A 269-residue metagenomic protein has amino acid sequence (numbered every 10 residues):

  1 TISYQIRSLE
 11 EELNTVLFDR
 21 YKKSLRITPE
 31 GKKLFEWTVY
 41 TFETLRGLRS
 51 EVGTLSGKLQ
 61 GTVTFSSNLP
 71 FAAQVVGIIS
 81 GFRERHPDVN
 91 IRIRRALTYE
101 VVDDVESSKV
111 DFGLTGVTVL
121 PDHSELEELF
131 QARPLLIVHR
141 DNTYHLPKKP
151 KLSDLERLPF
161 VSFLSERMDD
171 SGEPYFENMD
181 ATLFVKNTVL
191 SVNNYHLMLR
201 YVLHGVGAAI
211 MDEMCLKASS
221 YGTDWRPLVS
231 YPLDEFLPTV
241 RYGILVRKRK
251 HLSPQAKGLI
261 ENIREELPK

Functional and structural regions predicted by a protein language model:
E10-I27: A short LG(V/I)-centered, amphipathic sequence patch enriched for acidic residue(s) preceding the LG motif
E12-L13, L34-S56, I263: Alpha-helical linker/hinge and terminal dimerization helices associated with HTH transcriptional regulators
E36, G77-G81, Y99-V138, L203 (+1 more regions): Short beta-strand-centered segments that line the small-molecule binding cleft or hinge of alpha/beta clamshell
Y40, S50, G57-R85, N90-R94 (+2 more regions): N-terminal winged-helix
S56, L126-L164: Flexible hinge/capping segments at coil-to-helix
N90-L97, G116-V117, F184-N194: Short beta-strand-to-loop elements that line the ligand-binding cleft of bilobed periplasmic-binding protein-like
D122-E127, A132, H196-K248: Beta-alpha-beta core module
P159-L183, E213, L252-A256, I260-E261: Secondary-structure junction motif
